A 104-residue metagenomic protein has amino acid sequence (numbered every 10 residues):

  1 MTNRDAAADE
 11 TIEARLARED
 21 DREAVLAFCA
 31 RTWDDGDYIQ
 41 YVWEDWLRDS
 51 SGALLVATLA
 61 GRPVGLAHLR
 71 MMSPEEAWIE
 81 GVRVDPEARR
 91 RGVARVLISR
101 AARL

Functional and structural regions predicted by a protein language model:
M1-A8, I98-L104: Acyl-donor-binding surface of acyltransferase catalytic domains
T2-Y41: Short amphipathic alpha-helix that is part of the acyltransferase structural core
R18, M71-S73, P86: Short, low-complexity Ser/Thr-rich regulatory SLiMs
A24-F28, R62, V96, R100: Alpha-helical elements of Rossmann-like donor-binding domains used by nucleotide-donor carbohydrate transfer enzymes
E44-V56, G65: A short helix-loop-beta-strand connector motif used in the catalytic cores of GNAT acetyltransferases and, in some
G52, P74-E76: A generic structural signal for beta-strand entry/edge sites
V56, R62-R70, W78-R83: Conserved beta-strand in the GNAT
G81-P86, R90-L104: Conserved acetyl-CoA-binding loop-helix of GNAT-fold acetyltransferases
